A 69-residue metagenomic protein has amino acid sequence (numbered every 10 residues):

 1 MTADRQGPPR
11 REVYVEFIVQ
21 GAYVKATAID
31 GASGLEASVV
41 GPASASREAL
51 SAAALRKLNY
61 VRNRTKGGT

Functional and structural regions predicted by a protein language model:
M1-P8: Negatively charged, low-complexity tracts enriched in Asp/Glu with abundant Ser/Thr
R10-G68: Amphipathic, hydrophobic secondary-structure cores in small proteins
